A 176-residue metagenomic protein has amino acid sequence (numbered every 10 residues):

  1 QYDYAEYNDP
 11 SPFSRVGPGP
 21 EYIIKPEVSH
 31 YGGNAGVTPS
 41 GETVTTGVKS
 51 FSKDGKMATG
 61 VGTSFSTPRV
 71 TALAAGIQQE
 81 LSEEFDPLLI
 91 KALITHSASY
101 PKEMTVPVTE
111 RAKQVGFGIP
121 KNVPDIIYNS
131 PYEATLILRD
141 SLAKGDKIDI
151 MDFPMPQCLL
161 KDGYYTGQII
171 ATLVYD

Functional and structural regions predicted by a protein language model:
Y2-F13, P107-V115, I119-P120: Short secondary-structure boundary/capping segments
Y2-T67, E84: Catalytic-core environment of secreted peptidases
V28, L73, I94: Divalent metal-coordination and catalytic microenvironments
G33, V70, S99: An acidic- and aromatic-residue-enriched active-site/binding cleft used to recognize and process polar
S66-L81: Short, small-residue alpha-helix embedded
L81-V106: An often Trp-containing, charged/polar helix-loop segment at the C-terminal end of enzyme catalytic cores
E110-D176: Secreted peptidase-domain scaffold signal
